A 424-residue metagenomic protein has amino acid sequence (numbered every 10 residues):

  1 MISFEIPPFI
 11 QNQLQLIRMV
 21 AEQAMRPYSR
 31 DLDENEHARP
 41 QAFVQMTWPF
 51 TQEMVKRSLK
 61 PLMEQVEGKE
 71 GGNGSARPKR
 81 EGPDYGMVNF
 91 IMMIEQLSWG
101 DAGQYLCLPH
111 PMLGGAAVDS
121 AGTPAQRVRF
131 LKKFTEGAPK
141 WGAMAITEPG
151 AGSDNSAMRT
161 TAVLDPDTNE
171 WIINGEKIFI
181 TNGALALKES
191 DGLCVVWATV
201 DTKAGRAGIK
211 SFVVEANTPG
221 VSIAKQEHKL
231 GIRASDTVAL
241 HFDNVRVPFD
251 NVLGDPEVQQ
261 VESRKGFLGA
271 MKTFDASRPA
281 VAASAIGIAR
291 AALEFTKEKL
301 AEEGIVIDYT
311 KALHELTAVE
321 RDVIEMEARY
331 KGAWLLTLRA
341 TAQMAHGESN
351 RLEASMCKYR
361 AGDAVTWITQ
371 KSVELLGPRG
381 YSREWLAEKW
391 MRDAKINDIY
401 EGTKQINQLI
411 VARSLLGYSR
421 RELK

Functional and structural regions predicted by a protein language model:
M1-L108, R129, Y418-K424: Amphipathic, small/basic residue-rich leader segments at the start of a protein or domain
I2-Q15, I223-Y330, N397: Glycine-rich beta->alpha junctions and the first turn(s) of the following alpha-helix
I2-S3, M93, L376-K424: Glycine-rich phosphate/cofactor-binding loops in nucleotide/flavin-utilizing enzymes
R26-A38, A301-I305, T310, Y330-R360 (+1 more regions): C-terminal helix-coil-helix/basic helical segment that borders enzyme active sites and/or dimer interfaces and provides
I91, A102-A125, G152, L164: N-terminal glycine-rich flavin-associated loop
A102, A151, I178-L185, I232 (+2 more regions): Glycine-rich phosphate/pyrophosphate-binding beta-alpha loops
G137-I146, W197: A short, Trp-centered hydrophobic/proline-enriched beta-strand micro-motif
E170, N174-S222: A short core secondary-structure module
